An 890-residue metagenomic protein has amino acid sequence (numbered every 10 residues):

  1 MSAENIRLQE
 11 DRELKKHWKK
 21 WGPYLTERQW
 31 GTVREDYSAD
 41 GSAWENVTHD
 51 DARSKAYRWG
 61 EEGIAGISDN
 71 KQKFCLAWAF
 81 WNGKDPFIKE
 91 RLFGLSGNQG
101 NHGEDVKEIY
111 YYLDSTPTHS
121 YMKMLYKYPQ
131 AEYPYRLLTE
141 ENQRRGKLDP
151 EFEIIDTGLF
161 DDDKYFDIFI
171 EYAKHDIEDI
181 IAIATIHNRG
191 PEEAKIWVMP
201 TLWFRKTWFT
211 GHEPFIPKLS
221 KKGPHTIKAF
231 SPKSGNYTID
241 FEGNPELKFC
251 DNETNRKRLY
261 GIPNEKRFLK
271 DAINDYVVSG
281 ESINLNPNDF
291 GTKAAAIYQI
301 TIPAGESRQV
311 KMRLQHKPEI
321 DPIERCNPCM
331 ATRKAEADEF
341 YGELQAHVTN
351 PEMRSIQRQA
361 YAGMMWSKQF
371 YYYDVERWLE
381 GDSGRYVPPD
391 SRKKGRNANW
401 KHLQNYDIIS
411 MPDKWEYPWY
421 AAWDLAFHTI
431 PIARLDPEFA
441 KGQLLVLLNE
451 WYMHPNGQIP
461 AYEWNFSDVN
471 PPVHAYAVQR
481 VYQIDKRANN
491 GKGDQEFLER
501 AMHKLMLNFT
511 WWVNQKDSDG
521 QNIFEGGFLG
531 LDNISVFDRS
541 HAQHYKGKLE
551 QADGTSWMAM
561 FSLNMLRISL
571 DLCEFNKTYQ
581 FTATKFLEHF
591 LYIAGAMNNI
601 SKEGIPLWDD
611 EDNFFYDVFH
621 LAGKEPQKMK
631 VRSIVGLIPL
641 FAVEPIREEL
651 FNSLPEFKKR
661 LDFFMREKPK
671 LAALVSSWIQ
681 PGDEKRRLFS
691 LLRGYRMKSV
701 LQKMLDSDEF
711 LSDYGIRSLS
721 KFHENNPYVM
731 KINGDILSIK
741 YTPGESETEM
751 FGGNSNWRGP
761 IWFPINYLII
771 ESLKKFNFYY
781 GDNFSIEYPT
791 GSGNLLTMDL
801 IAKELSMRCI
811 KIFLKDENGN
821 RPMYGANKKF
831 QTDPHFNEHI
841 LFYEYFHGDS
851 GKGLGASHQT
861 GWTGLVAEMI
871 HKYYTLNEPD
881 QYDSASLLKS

Functional and structural regions predicted by a protein language model:
M1-K55, I64-G66, Q72-F74, W81-S890: Acidic, mature catalytic/reactive cores of soluble proteins
